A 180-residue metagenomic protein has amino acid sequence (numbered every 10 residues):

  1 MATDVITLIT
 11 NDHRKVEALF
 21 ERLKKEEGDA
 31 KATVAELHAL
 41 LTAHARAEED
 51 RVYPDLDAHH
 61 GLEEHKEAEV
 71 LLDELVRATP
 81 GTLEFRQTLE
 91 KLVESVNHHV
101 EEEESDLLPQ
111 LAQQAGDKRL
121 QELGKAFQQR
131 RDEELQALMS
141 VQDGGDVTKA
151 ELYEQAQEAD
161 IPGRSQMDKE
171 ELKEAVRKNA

Functional and structural regions predicted by a protein language model:
M1-A180: Small-residue-biased structural context
